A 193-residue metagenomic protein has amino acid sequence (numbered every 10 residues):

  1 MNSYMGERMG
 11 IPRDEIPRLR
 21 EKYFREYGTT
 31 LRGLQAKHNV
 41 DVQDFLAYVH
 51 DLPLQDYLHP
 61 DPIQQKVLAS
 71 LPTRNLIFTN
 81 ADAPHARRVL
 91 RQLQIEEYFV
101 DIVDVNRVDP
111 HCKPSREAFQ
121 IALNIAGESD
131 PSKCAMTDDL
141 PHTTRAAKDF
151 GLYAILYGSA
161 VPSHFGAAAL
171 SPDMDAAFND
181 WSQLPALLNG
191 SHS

Functional and structural regions predicted by a protein language model:
M1-Q65, P84-R87: N-terminal helical cap/lid subdomain that shapes the substrate entry/recognition surface in HAD-like hydrolases
I63-T73: A short, Lys/Arg-enriched amphipathic alpha-helix followed by its capping loop at the start of a domain
A69, L76-F78, D82-A83, R87-S193: Asp-based, Mg2+/Mn2+-dependent phosphohydrolase catalytic module
